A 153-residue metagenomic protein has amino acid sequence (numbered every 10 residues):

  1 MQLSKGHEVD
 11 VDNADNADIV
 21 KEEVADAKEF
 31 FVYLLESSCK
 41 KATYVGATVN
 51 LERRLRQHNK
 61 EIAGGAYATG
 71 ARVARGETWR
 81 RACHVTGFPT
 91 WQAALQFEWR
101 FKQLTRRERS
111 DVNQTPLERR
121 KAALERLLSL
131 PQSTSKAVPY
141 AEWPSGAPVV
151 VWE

Functional and structural regions predicted by a protein language model:
M1-Q96, L124-E153: GIY-YIG nuclease catalytic motif and its immediate N-terminal context
G65-V73, Q96-T115: An amphipathic, aromatic/His-enriched active-site/gating alpha helix that lines ligand/cofactor pockets
V112-S129: A short N-terminal helical cap/helix-turn-helix that marks the beginning of AMP-binding/adenylate-forming
